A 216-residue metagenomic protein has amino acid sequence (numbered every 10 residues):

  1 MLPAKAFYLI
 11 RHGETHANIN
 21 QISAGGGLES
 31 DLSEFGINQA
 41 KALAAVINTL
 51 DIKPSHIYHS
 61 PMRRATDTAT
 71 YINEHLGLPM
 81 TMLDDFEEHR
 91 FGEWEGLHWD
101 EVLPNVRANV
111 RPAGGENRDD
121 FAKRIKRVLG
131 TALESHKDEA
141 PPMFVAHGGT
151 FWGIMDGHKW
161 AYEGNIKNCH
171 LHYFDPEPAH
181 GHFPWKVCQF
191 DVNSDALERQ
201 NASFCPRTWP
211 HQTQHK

Functional and structural regions predicted by a protein language model:
M1-K5, V46, M82, H89-D100 (+2 more regions): Acidic, low-complexity terminal tails and accessory targeting/binding regions of phosphate-metabolizing enzymes
L2, L50-K53, A132-P141: Glycine-rich phosphate-binding loop signature in dinucleotide/nucleotide-binding domains
L2-A6, I10-L76, D119: Active-site-proximal alpha-helix that buttresses catalytic centers in soluble enzyme cores
F7, D138-G148: Generic beta-sheet signal
T15, T150-F151: Short active-site segment of divalent metal-dependent hydrolases/proteases that encodes the spacing between
I19-S23, W94-P104: Short, flexible, mixed-charge acidic loops at enzyme active sites
H59-S60, K123, V145-A146: Short beta-strand scaffold positions
L103-D120, W209-T213: Short glycine/proline- and acidic residue-enriched helix-loop micro-motifs that form flexible lids or anion-recognition
